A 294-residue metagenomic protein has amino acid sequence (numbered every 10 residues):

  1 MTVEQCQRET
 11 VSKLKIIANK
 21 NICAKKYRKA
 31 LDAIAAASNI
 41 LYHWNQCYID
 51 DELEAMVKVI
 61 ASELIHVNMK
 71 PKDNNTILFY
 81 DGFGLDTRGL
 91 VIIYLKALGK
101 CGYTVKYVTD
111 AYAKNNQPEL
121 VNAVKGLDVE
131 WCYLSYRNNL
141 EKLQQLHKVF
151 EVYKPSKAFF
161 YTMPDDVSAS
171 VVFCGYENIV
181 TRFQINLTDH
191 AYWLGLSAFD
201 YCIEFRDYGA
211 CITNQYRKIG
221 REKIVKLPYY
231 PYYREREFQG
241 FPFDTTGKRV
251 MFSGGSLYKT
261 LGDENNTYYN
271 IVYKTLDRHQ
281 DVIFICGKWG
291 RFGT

Functional and structural regions predicted by a protein language model:
T2-D128, Y153, V180, T275: N-terminal subdomain of nucleotide-sugar transferases
Q5-C6, L78-Y80, H147-D166: Short N-terminal targeting/anchoring amphipathic segment
A61-I65, S135-K157: An amphipathic, basic-hydrophobic alpha-helix
Y80-G84, T109-Y112, S135-R137, F160-D165 (+4 more regions): Structural motif
R88-V91, A97, Q215-T294: Conserved catalytic-core segment of nucleotide-activated headgroup transferases in glycan assembly
A113-N122, S168, G209-N214, L261 (+1 more regions): Short, charged/polar "capping" segments at the starts of alpha-helices and the immediately preceding loops
A158-E177, D189-L194: An aromatic- and histidine-rich active-site surface loop
E177-Y233: Active-site-proximal region of nucleotide-activated glycan assembly enzymes, centered on histidine/acidic-rich loops
